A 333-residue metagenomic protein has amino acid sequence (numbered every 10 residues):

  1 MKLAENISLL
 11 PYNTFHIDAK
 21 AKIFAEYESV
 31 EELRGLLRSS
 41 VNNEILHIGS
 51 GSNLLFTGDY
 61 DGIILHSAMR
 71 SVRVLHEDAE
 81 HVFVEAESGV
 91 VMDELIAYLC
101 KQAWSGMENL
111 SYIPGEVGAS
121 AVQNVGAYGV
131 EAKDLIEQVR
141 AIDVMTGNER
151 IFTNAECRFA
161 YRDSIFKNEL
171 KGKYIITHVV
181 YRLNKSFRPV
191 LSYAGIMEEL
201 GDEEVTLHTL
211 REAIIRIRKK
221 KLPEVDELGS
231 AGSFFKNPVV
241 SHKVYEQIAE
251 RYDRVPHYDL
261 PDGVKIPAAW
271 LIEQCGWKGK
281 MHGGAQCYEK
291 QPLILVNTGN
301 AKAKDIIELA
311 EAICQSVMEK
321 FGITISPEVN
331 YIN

Functional and structural regions predicted by a protein language model:
M1-T146: Anion-binding (especially nucleotide phosphate/pyrophosphate-binding) glycine-rich loop and adjoining beta-alpha core
A4, L10-I17, L54, E149-K304 (+1 more regions): Phosphate/pyrophosphate- and phosphate-bearing ligand-binding catalytic cores of soluble enzymes
L33-L37, I96, M197, R211-I214 (+2 more regions): A generic alpha-helix structural signal
V91, V264, L309-A310: Residue-level preference for nonpolar/small residues embedded in alpha-helices
W104, A303-L309: Beta-rich strand-turn-strand
I313: Phosphate/pyrophosphate-binding loops and the adjoining catalytic core of nucleotide-dependent enzymes
